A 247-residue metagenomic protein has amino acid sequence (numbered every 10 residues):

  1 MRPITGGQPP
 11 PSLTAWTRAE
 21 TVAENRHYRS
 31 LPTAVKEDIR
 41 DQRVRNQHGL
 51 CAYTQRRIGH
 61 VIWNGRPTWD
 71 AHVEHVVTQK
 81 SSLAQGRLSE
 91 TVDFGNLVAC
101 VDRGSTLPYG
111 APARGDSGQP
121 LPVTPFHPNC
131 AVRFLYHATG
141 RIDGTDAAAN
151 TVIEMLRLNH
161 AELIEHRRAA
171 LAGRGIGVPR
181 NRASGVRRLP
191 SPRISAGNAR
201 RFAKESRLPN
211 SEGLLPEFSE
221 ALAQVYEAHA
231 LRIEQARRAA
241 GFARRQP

Functional and structural regions predicted by a protein language model:
M1-A52, R56-V73, V77-P247: Replace "small metal-dependent catalytic modules" with "small catalytic or cofactor-binding modules
